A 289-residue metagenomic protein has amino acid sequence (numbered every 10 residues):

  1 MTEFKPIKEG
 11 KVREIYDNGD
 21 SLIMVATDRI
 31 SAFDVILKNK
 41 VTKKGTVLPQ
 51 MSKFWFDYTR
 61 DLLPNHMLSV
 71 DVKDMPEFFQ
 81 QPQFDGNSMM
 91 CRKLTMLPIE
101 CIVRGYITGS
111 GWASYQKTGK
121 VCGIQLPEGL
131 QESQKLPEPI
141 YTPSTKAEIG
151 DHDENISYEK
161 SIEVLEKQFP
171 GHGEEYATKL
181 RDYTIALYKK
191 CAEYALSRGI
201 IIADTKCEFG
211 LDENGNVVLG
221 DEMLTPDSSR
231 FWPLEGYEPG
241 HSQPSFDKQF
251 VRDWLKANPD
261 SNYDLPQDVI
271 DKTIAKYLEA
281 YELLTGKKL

Functional and structural regions predicted by a protein language model:
M1-E148, S261-L289: Active-site loop/lid in soluble adenylation, ligation, and acyl-transfer enzymes
S21, M96-P98, R198-I202, N214-V217: Coil-to-beta-strand transition motifs
F33, W112-A113, N214, S228-R230: Intrinsically disordered, low-complexity acidic/polar segments
T46, Q50, E175, K179-A186 (+3 more regions): Generic recognition of stable, solvent-exposed alpha-helical segments in well-folded globular domains
V103, I202-M223: Conserved metal-phosphate-binding beta-hairpin within the catalytic cores of diverse ATP-dependent phosphoryl-transfer
K117-K120, L126-E175, L219, M223-L284: Anionic ligand-binding catalytic core segments
F169-A203: A long amphipathic alpha-helix within ATP-dependent nucleotide-binding catalytic cores
